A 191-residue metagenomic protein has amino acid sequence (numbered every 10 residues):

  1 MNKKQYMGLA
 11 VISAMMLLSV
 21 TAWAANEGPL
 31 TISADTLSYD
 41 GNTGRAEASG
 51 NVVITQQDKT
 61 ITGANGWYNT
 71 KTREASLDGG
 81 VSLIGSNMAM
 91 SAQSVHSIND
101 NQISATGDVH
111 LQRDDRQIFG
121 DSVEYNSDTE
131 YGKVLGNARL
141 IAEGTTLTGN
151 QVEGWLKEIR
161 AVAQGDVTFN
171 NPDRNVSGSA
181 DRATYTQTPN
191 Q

Functional and structural regions predicted by a protein language model:
N2-A10: Bacterial N-terminal signal peptides that target proteins for export
A10-S19: Bacterial N-terminal signal peptides
A22-Q191: N-terminal amphipathic/hydrophobic interface segments
